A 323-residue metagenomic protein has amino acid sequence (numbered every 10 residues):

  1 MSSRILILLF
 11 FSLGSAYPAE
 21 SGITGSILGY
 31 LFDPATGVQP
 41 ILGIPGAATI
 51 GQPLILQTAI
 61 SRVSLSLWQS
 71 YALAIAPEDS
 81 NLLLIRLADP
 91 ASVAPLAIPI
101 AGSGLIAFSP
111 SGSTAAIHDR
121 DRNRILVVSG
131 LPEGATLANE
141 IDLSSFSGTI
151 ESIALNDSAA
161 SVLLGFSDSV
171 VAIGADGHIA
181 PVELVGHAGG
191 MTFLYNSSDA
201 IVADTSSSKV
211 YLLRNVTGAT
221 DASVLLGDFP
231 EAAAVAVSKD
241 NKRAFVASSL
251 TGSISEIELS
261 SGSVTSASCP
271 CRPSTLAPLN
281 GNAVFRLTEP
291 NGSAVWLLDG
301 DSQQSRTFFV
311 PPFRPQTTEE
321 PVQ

Functional and structural regions predicted by a protein language model:
I5-L13: Sec-dependent N-terminal signal peptides
A19-A47: An edge-strand/N-cap motif at the start of beta-rich repeat modules
A19-E20, A59-Q69, I100-G112, S145-L155 (+4 more regions): Repeated scaffold domains used in trafficking and secretory/extracellular systems, primarily beta-propellers
L31-P34, S66-L67, A74-E78, S109-P110 (+9 more regions): Conserved beta-strand positions in repeat-built beta-propeller and related beta-rich domains
G37-P40, D79-I85, R122-V128, D168-I173 (+3 more regions): Structural motif
I44-G46, R86-P90, S129-E133, G174-H178 (+3 more regions): Short loop/turn segments that connect beta-strands within beta-propeller blades
A48-I55, S92-I98, T136-S144, G177-L184 (+3 more regions): A short beta-strand motif characteristic of beta-propeller blades
P132-Y211: Solenoidal tandem-repeat scaffolds enriched in leucines and small polar residues
